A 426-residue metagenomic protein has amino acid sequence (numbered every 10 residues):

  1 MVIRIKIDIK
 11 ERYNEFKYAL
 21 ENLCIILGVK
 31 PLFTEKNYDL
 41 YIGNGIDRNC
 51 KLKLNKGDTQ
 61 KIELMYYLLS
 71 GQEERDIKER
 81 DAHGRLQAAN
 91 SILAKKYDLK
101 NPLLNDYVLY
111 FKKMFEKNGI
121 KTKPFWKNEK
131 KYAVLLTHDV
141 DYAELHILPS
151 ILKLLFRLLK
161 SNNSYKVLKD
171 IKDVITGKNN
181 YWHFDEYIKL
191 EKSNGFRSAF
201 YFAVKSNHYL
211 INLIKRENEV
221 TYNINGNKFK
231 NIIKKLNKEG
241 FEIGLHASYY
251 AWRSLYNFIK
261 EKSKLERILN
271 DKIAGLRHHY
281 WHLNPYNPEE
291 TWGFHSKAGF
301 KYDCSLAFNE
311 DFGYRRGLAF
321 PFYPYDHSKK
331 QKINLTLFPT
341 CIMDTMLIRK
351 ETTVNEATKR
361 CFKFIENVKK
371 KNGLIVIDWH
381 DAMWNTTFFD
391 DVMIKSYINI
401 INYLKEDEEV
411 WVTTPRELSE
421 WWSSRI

Functional and structural regions predicted by a protein language model:
M1-N223, F308-D311, R316-F320, D326-I426: Terminal accessory/targeting
F115, G240, L269, G299-Y302 (+1 more regions): A generic secondary-structure signal for well-formed alpha-helical elements
K169, T176, F184-G293, K297: Long, K/E/R/D-enriched contiguous segments that form extended
G244, R277, D303-C304, V376-D378: Conserved beta-strand positions in the central sheet of alpha/beta enzyme cores
Y249-L337, T386-S396: Catalytic domains of cell-wall/extracellular-matrix polysaccharide-remodeling enzymes, centered on de-N-acetylation
